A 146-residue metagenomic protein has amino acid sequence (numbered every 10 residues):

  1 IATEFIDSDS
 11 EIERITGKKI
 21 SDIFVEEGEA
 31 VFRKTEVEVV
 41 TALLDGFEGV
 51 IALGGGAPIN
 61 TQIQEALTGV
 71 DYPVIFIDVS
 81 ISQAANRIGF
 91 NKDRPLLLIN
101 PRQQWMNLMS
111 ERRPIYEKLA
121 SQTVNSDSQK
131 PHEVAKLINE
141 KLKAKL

Functional and structural regions predicted by a protein language model:
I1-T3: A conserved segment at the C-terminal end of the G1
D7-T68, R94, R102, M106: ATP-dependent small-molecule kinase phosphotransfer cores that center on conserved nucleotide phosphate-binding segments
G55-P58, S80-S82, Q129: Short glycine-rich anion-binding loops that position phosphate/pyrophosphate groups of nucleotides and phosphorylated
Q62-E65, N86-F90, K136-L137: Short amphipathic alpha-helical segments
T68-N91: Conserved phosphate-donor/acceptor-positioning beta-strand/loop module used by diverse small-molecule
P73, R113-L146: NTP-dependent small-molecule kinase module
A84-R87, K92-P95, I99-M106, E111-I115: Replace "adjacent to P-loop NTPase cores in ATP/GTP-dependent enzymes" with "adjacent to NTP-binding cores
